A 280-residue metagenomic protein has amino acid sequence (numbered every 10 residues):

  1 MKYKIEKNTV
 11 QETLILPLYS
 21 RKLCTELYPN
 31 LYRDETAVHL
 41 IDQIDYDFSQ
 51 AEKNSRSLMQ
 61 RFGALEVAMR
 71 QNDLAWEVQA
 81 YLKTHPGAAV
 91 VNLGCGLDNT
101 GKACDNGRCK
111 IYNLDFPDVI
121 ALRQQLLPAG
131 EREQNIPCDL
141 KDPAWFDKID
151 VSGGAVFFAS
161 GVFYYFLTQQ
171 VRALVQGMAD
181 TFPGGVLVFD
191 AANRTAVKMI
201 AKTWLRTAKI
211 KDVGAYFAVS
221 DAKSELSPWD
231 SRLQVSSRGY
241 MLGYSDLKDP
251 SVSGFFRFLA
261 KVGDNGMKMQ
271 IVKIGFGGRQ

Functional and structural regions predicted by a protein language model:
M1-V91, C95-C138, V151-S152: Rossmann-like AdoMet
P143-S152: Short amphipathic alpha-helix with an adjacent loop that forms part of the alpha/beta core around
F157-F158: A conserved beta-strand element that flanks and buttresses the S-adenosyl-L-methionine
Y165-M178: A short, conserved alpha-helix within the catalytic core of class I
M178-R194: Conserved beta-strand signature within the Rossmann-like core of class I S-adenosyl-L-methionine
K198-V213: Short, glycine-/aromatic-enriched active-site segment of Class I SAM-dependent methyltransferases
V213-Y240: Short alpha-helix
R232-F258: Conserved catalytic loop of SAM-dependent methyltransferase domains
